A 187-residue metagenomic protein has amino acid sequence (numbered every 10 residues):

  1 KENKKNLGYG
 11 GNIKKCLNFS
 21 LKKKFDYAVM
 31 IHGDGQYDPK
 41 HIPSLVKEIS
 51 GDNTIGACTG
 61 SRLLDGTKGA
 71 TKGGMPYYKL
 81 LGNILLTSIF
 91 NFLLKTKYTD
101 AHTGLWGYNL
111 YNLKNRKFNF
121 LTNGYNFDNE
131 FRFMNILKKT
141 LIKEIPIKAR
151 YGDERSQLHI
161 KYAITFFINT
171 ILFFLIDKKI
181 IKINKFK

Functional and structural regions predicted by a protein language model:
K1-N3, I145: Hydrophobic residues at beta-strand termini and immediately following loops that shape nucleotide-binding pockets
N3-K22, Y27, P39-Y125, G152-K161 (+1 more regions): Acceptor/aglycone-binding surface of glycosyltransferases and processive sugar-polymer synthases
C16, D34, N109, N135 (+1 more regions): Residue-level signature of catalytic and energy-coupling elements of molecular machines, predominantly ATP/GTP-dependent
G33, R62, I147: Active-site loop/turn elements of alpha/beta-hydrolase fold enzymes, especially the short glycine-/histidine-rich
G33-Q36, Y151: Acidic, glycine-rich active-site loops and adjacent beta-strand->loop/helix elements that engage anionic groups
G35, S44, N129-E130: An aromatic- and histidine-rich active-site surface loop
L93-T96, N119-K187: Hydrophobic helical membrane-anchoring modules
